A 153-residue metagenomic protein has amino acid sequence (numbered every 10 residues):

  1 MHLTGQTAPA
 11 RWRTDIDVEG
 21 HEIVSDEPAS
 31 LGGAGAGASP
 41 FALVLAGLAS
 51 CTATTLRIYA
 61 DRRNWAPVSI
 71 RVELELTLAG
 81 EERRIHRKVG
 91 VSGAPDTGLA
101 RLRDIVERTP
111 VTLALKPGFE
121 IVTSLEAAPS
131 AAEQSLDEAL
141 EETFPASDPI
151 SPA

Functional and structural regions predicted by a protein language model:
M1-A46, T54-A131, S135, A146: Extended beta-strand/beta-hairpin segments
S135-T143, P152: Extracellular calcium-associated, cysteine-rich motifs in secreted modular proteins
